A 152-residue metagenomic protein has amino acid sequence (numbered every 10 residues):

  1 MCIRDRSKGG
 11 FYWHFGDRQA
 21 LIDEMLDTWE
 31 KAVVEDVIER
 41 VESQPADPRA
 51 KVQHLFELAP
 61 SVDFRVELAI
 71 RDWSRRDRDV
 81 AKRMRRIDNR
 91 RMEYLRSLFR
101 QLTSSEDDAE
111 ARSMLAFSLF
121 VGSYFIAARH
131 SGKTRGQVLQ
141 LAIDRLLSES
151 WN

Functional and structural regions predicted by a protein language model:
M1-E24: Helix-turn-helix
F15, I22-W29, D36, R83: Alpha-helical DNA-contacting segments of helix-turn-helix folds
F15, L58-S61, R71-R76: Short helix-capping/turn signature of helix-turn-helix
E24, V37-R65, A116: Hydrophobic alpha-helical connector segments
V34-E35, V62-L68, R78-S104, A111-M114 (+2 more regions): Amphipathic alpha-helical packing segments from all-alpha helical-bundle domains
S61, I126-N152: C-terminal peripheral helix-coil segments that are non-catalytic and often amphipathic
F120: Cytochrome P450 catalytic-core helices
